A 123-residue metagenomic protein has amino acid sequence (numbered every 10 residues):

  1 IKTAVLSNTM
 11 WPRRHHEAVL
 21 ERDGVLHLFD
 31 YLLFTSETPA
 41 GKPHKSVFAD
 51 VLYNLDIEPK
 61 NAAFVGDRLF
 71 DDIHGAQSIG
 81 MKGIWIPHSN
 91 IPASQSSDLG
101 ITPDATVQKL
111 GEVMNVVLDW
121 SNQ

Functional and structural regions predicted by a protein language model:
A4-Q123: Asp-based, Mg2+/Mn2+-dependent phosphohydrolase catalytic module
